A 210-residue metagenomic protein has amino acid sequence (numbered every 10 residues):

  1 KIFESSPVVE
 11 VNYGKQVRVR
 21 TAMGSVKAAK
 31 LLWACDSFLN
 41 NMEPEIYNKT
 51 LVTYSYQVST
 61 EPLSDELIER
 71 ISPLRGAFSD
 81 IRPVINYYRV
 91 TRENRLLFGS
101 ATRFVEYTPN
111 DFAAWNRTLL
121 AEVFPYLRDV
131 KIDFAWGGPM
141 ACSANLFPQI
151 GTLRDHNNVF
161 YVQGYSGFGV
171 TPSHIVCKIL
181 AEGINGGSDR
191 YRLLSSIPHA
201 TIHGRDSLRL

Functional and structural regions predicted by a protein language model:
E4, R20, S25, V159: Ligand-binding pocket scaffold of soluble enzyme catalytic domains
E4-V17: A conserved short coil-to-beta-strand element within the FAD-binding core of flavoproteins
E10-Y13, S25-D65, R70-N157: Active-site substrate-recognition segment that forms the wall of the catalytic cavity or substrate channel
D155-Y161, Y165-L210: C-terminal lid/capping helical subdomain adjacent to the catalytic/cofactor pocket in oxidative enzymes
